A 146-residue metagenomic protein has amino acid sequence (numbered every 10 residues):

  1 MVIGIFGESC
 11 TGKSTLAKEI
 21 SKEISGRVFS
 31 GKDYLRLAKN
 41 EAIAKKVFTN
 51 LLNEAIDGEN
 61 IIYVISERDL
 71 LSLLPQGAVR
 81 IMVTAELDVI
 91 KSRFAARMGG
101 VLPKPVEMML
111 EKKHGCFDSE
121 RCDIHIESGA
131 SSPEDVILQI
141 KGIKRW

Functional and structural regions predicted by a protein language model:
V2: Walker A (P-loop) ATP-phosphate-binding motif of ABC ATPase nucleotide-binding domains
I5: Hydrophobic anchor at the beta1->P-loop junction of P-loop NTPases
E8: P-loop (Walker A) phosphate-binding loop of NTP-binding proteins
T11: ATP-binding Walker
S14: Walker A/P-loop
A17-E59: Conserved substrate/cofactor phosphate-moiety recognition/catalytic segment in nucleotide-dependent phosphotransferases
Q76-F94: Conserved phosphate-donor/acceptor-positioning beta-strand/loop module used by diverse small-molecule
G100-Q139, I143-W146: Small-molecule kinase domains that catalyze NTP-dependent phosphoryl transfer to phosphate-bearing small molecules
